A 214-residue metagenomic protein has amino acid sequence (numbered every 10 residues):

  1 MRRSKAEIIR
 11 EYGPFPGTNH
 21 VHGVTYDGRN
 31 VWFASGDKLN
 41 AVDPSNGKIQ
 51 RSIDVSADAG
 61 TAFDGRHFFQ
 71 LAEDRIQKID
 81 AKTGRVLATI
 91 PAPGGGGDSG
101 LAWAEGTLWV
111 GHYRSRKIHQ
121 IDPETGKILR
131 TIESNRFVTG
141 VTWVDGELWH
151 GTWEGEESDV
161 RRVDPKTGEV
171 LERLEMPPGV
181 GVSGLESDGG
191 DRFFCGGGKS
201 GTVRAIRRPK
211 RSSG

Functional and structural regions predicted by a protein language model:
M1-E7: Blade/loop signatures of beta-propeller domains
E7-F15, G47-I53, R85-P91, K127-I132 (+1 more regions): A short beta-strand motif characteristic of beta-propeller blades
F15-G28, V55-G65, P93-E105, N135-G146 (+1 more regions): Beta-rich, blade/repeat-based domains predominating in secreted/periplasmic proteins but also intracellular
V31-D37, F68-D74, V110-S115, H150-G155 (+1 more regions): Conserved beta-strand positions in repeat-built beta-propeller and related beta-rich domains
G36-P44: Beta-propeller domains
N40-A41, Q77, H119, R161 (+1 more regions): WD40 beta-propeller blade core
D43-G47, D80-G84, D122-G126, D164-G168 (+1 more regions): Short loop/turn segments that connect beta-strands within beta-propeller blades
V182-G214: Blade-level signature of beta-propeller repeat domains, shared across WD40, Kelch, NHL, RCC1 and BNR/Asp-box propellers
